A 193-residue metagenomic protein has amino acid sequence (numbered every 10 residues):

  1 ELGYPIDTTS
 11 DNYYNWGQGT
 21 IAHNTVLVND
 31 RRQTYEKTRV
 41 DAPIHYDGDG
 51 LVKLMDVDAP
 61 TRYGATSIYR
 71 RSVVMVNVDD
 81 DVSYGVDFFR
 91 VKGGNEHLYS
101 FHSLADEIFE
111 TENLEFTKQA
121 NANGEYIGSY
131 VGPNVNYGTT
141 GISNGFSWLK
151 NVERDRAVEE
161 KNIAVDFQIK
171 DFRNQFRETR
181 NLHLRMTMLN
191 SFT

Functional and structural regions predicted by a protein language model:
E1-V131, V135, I142: Catalytic and substrate-binding regions of extracellular carbohydrate-active enzymes, especially polysaccharide lyases
L104-N190: Polysaccharide-binding surfaces and accessory modules of carbohydrate-active proteins
